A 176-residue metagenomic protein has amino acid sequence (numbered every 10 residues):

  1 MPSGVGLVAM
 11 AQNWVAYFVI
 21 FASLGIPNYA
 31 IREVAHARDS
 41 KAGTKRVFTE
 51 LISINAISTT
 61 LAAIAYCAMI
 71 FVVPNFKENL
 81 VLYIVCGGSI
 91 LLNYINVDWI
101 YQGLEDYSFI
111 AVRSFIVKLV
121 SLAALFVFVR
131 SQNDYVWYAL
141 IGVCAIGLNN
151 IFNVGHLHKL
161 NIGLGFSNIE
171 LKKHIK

Functional and structural regions predicted by a protein language model:
M1-V19, Y135-A139, K173-K176: Interfacial/gating helices of multi-pass transporter permease domains
G6-L7, S40-I54: Membrane-interface alpha-helices at helix entry/exit sites of multi-pass transporters
A9-R38, Y94-I95, N149: Small-residue-rich midsections of specific transmembrane alpha-helices
N13-A16, T59, I90, K118-L122 (+1 more regions): Residue-level recognition of pore/gate-forming positions within transmembrane alpha-helices of multi-pass
A22, N28, T49-V85, I151: Alpha-helical transmembrane segments of multi-pass membrane transport and lipid-handling proteins
A62-C67, V112-Y135, F152-N153: Alpha-helical transmembrane segments of multi-pass membrane transporters and transport-associated inner-membrane enzymes
I90-R113: Membrane-interface junctions at transmembrane-helix termini in multi-pass inner-membrane proteins
S108, Y135-G142, L148-K176: Interhelical loop/hinge segments that connect adjacent transmembrane helices in multipass membrane
